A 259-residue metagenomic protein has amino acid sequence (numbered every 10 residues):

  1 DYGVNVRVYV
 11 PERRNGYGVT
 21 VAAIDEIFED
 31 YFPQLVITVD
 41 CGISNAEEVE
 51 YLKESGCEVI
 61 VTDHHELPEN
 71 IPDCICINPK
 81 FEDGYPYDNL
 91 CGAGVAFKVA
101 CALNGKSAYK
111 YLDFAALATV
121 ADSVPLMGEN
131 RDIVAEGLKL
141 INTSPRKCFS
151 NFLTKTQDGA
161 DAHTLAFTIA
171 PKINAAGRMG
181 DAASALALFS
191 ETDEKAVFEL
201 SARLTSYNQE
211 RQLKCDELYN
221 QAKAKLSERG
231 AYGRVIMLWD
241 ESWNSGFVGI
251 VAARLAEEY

Functional and structural regions predicted by a protein language model:
D1-L35, S55-G56, N104-Y259: Hydrophobic helix-and-loop "lid/oligomerization" segment in the mid-to-C-terminal part of catalytic domains
V10-R14, E66, V95: A short, conserved beta-to-alpha structural element at the edge of catalytic cores that scaffolds binding
T20, T38-L90: Histidine/acidic-residue-rich, glycine-tolerant segments that coordinate divalent metal ions
A46, I71, L90-A93, F97 (+2 more regions): Amphipathic alpha-helical transducer elements in NTP-driven molecular machines
N70-A121: Short alpha-helices
